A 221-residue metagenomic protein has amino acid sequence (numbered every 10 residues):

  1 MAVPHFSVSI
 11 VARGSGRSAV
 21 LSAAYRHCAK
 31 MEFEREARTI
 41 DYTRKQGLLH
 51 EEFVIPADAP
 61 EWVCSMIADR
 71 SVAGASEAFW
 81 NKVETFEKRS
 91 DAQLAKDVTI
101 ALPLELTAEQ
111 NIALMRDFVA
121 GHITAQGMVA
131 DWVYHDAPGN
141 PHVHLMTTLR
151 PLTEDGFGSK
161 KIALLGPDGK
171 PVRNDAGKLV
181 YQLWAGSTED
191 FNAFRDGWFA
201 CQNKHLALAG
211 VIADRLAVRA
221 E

Functional and structural regions predicted by a protein language model:
M1-E221: N-terminal nicking endonuclease/strand-transfer module with a His-rich metal-binding environment and a catalytic Tyr
